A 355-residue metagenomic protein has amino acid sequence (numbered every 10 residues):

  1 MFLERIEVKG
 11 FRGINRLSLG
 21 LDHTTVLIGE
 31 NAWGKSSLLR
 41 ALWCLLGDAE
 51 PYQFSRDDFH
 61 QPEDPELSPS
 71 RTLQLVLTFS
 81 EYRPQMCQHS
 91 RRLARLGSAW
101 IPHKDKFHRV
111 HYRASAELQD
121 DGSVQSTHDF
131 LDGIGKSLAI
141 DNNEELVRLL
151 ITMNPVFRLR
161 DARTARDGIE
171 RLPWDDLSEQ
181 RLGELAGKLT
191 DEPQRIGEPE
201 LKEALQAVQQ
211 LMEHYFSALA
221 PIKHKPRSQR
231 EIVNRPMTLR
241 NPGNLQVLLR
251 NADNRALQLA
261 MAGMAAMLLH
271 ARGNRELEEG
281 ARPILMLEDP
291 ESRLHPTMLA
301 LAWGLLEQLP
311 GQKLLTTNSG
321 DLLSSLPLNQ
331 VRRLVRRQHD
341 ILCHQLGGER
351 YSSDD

Functional and structural regions predicted by a protein language model:
M1-G47, R240-D355: Switch/communication elements of ASCE P-loop NTPase nucleotide-binding domains
R5-E7, S18, Q74-T78, H111-S115 (+1 more regions): Beta-strand secondary-structure signal
R40-K104: Conserved P-loop NTP-binding catalytic core
R56-D57, N143-L146, V208, T317-S319: Short beta-alpha junctions and helix-cap segments that line functional grooves
S70-L75, F107-V110, T152-V156, R282 (+2 more regions): Short glycine-/polar-rich loops that comprise or flank the Walker A/P-loop and associated switch/sensor motifs
F79-E81, R160-R163, N241-G243, V335: Flexible glycine-/small-residue-rich
Y82-P84, Q88-K188: Electropositive, glycine-dotted interaction segments that contact anionic polymers or phosphate-rich ligands
A165-I284: Extended helical coiled-coil dimerization/tether regions that scaffold and oligomerize large DNA-maintenance assemblies
